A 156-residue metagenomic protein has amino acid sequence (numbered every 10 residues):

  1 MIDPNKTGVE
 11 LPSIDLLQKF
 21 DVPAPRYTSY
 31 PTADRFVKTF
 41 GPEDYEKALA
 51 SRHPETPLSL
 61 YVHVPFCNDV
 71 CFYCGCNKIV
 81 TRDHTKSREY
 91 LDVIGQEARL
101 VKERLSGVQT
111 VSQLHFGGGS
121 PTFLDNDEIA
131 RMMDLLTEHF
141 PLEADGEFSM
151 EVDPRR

Functional and structural regions predicted by a protein language model:
M1-L58: Flexible, acidic/Gly-rich N-terminal and inter-domain linker regions that tether and position cofactor-handling modules
P57-L91: Canonical Radical SAM [4Fe-4S] cluster-binding loop centered on the CxxxCxxC motif and its immediate flanking residues
L58-V62, S112-L114, G146-V152: Hydrophobic faces of well-ordered beta-strands that scaffold small-molecule active sites in alpha/beta enzyme cores
C67, I94, F116, M150: Conserved, mostly hydrophobic/aromatic
D69, K102-V111, D145: Short, flexible active-site-proximal loops enriched in glycine and acidic residues
T85-G95, D153-R156: Glycine-rich anion/phosphate-binding loops
I94-R104: A short, N-terminal amphipathic alpha-helix
L105-H139, V152-R156: Conserved glycine-rich "GG(E/T)P / GGGxP" loop and the immediately following alpha-helix in the radical SAM core
